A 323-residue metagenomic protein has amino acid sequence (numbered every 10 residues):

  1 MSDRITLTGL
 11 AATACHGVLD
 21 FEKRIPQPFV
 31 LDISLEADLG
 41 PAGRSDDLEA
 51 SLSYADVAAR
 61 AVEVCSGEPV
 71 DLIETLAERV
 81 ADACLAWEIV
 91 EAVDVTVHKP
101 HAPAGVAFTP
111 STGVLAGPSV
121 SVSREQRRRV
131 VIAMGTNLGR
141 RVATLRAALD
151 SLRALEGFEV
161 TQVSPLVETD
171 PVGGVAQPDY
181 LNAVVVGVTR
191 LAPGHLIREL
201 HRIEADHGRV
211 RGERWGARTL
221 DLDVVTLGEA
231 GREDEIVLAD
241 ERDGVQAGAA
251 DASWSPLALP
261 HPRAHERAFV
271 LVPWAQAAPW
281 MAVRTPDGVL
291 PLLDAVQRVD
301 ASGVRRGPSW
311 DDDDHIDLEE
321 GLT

Functional and structural regions predicted by a protein language model:
M1-V130, T136: N-terminal, polar/charged subdomain of small-to-medium soluble alpha/beta proteins
I33, V80, N137, V163 (+2 more regions): Residue-level signal for inorganic ion chemistry
L35-A37, T136, V185-T189, T226-E229: Short beta-strand-to-loop capping motifs
D38-G43, Q126-R127, V172-Y180, I197 (+1 more regions): Flexible, gly/pro- and Lys/Arg-enriched active-site loops
V90-V95, E159-S164, A217-T219: A short coil-to-beta-strand element that immediately follows conserved catalytic motifs
T96-P100, L166-E168, V225-L227: Short loop/turn motifs enriched for small/polar and acidic residues
R127-F158, S164-D170: N-terminal beta1-alpha1 ligand-phosphate binding loop
Q162-V188: Short, charge-patterned binding micro-sites
